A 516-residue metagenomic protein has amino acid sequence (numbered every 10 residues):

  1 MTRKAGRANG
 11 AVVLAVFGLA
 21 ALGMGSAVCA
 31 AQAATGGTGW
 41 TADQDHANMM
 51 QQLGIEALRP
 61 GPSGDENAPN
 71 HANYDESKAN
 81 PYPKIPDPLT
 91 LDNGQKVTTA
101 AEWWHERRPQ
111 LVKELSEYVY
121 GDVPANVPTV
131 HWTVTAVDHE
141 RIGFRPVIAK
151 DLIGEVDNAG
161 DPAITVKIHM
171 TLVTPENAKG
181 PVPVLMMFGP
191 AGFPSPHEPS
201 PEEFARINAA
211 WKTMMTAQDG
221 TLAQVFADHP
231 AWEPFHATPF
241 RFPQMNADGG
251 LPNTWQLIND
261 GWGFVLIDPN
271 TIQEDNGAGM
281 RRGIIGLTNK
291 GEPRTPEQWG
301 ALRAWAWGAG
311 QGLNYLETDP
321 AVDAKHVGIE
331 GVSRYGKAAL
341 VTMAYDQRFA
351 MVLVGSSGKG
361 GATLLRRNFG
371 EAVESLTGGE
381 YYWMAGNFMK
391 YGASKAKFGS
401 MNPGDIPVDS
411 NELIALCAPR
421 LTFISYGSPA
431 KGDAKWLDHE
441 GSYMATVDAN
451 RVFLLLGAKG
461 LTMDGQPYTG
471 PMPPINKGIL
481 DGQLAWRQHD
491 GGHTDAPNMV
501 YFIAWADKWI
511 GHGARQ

Functional and structural regions predicted by a protein language model:
Q32-V123, R515-Q516: N-terminal pre-domain segments of enzymes
H169, G180-P190: Short beta-strand element of the alpha/beta-hydrolase
M186-T318, G358-N368: Cap/lid segment of the alpha/beta-hydrolase catalytic domain
T238, F242-P243, I284, T295 (+2 more regions): Mobile cap/lid helix-loop segments that gate and shape the active-site cleft of serine hydrolases
V322-S333: Alpha/beta-hydrolase fold nucleophile elbow
G331-T342: Glycine-rich nucleophile elbow surrounding the catalytic serine of serine-hydrolase chemistry
W383, M444-Q516: C-terminal catalytic histidine-bearing segment of alpha/beta-hydrolase fold enzymes
A418-L437, H489-G491: Conserved strand-to-loop "acid loop" that flanks and positions the catalytic carboxylate
